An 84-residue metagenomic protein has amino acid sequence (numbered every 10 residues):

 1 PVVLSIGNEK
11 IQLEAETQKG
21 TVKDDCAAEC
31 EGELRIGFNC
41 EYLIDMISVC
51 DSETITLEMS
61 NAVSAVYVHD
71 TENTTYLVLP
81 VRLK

Functional and structural regions predicted by a protein language model:
P1-K84: DNA polymerase processivity clamps
